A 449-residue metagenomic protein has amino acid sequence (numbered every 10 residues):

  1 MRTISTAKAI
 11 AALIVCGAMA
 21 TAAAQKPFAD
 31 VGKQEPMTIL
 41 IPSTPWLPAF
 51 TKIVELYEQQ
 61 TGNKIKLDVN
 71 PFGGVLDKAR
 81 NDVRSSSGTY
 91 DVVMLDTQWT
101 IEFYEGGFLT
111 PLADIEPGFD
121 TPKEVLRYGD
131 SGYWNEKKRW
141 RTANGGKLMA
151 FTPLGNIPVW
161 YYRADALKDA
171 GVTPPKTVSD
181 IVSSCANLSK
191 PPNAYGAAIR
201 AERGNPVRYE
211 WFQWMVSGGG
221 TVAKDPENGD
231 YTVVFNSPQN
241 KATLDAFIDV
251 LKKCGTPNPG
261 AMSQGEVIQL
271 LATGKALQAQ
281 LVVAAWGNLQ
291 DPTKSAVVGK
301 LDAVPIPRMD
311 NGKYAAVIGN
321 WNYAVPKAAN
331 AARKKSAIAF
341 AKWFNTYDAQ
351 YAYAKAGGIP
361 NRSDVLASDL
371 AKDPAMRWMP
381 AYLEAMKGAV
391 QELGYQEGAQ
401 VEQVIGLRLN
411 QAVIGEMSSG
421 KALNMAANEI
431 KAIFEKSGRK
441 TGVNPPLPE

Functional and structural regions predicted by a protein language model:
Q25-D30, T97-I157, E210, S217 (+2 more regions): Hinge/lid segment of periplasmic solute-binding proteins
D30, A113-S131, A201, G220-A242 (+5 more regions): Short, solvent-exposed loop/beta-turn-alpha elements that line the ligand-binding surface or hinge of extracytoplasmic
G32-K33, L126-D130, W140-R141, L301-R308 (+3 more regions): Long, aromatic- and glycine/proline-rich binding clefts that accommodate carbohydrate-like moieties
E35, E55-Y133, D165-K176, I268-L270 (+3 more regions): Extracytoplasmic "Venus flytrap"/periplasmic binding protein-like
L109, D114, I268, T273 (+3 more regions): Mature extracytoplasmic/periplasmic domains
K138-P153, P158, V182-T232, A276: Extracytoplasmic/periplasmic solute-binding protein
S184-L188, P226-A261: Glycine-centered hinge/linker elements that transmit conformational signals in sensory and ligand-binding systems
R208-Q213, G218, A242-R333: Extracytoplasmic/periplasmic substrate-binding proteins
